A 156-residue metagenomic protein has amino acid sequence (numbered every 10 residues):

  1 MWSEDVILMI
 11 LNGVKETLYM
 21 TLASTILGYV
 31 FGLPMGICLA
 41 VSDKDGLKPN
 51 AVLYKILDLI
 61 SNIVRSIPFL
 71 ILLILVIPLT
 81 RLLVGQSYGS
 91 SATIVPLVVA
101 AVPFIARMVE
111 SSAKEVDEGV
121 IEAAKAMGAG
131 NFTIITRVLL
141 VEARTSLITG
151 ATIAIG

Functional and structural regions predicted by a protein language model:
M1-S24, N50-D58: Periplasmic/extracellular loop-to-transmembrane helix junction in inner-membrane transport proteins
M1-W2, G36-D45, T80-L82: Structural signal for alpha-helical transmembrane segments and their membrane-water exit/capping regions in multi-pass
I10-V41, A151: Transmembrane alpha-helix signature in integral membrane proteins
N12, E16, K55-R65, S111-A126 (+1 more regions): Short amphipathic alpha-helical coupling elements at transmembrane boundaries
N12, E16-M20, R65, F69-F104: Loop-to-helix entry region at the N-terminal start of transmembrane alpha-helices in multi-pass membrane transporters
V30-M35, S91-V95, V99-I121, T152: Membrane-embedded alpha-helices of multi-pass transport/permease systems
C38-L75, L97, M108-S111: Cytoplasmic-entry segments and transmembrane alpha-helices of multi-pass inner-membrane transporters
N131-G156: Transmembrane alpha-helices
